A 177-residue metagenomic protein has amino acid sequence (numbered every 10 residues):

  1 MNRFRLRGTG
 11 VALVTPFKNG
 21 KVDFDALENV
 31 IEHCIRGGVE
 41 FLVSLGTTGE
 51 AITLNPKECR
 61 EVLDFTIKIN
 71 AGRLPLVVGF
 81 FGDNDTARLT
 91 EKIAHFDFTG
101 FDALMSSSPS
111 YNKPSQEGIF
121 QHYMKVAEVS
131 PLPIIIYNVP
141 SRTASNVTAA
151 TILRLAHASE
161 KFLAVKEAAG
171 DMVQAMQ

Functional and structural regions predicted by a protein language model:
N2-N146: Active-site beta->alpha loop and helix N-cap motifs at the rims of alpha/beta catalytic domains
E128-V129, P140-Q177: Catalytic alpha/beta core domains of metabolic enzymes, predominantly
